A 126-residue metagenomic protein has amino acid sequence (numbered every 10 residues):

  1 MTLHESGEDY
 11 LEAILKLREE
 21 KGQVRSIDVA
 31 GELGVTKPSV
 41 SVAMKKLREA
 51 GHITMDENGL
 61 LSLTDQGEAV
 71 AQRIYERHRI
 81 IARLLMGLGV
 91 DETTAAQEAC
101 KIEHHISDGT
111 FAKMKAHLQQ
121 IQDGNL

Functional and structural regions predicted by a protein language model:
T2-V35: N-terminal helix-turn-helix DNA-binding core of bacterial DNA-binding proteins
E12, V42, Q97: DNA-binding alpha-helical recognition surfaces that contact promoter or target DNA
S26-E57: Canonical helix-turn-helix DNA-binding module
E32, V70, G87: Residues within the alpha-helical elements of helix-turn-helix
G59-R77: Basic, amphipathic "hinge/linker" alpha-helix immediately C-terminal to the N-terminal HTH DNA-binding motif
Y75-D108: Arg/Lys-rich, alpha-helical DNA-contact motif
Q97-L126: C-terminal regulatory/oligomerization modules of transcriptional regulators
